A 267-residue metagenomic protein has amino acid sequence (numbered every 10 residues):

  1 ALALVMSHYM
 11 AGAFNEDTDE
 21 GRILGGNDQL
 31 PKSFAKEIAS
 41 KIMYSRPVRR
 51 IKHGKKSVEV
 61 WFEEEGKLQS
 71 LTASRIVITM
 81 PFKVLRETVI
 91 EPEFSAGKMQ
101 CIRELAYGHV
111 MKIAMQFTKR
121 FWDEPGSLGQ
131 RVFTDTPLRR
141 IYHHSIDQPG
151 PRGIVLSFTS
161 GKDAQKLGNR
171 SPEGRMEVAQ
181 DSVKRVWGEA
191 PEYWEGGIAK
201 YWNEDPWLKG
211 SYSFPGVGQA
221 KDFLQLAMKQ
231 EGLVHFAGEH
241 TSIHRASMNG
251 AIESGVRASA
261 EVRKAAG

Functional and structural regions predicted by a protein language model:
A1-E64, T72, T79, K83-V84 (+3 more regions): Active-site/ligand-binding neighborhood in enzyme catalytic cores
F14-E16, A96-K98, G161-D163: Flexible glycine/proline-enriched surface loops and loop-helix/loop-strand junctions
D19, G26, Q69, M111-I113 (+1 more regions): Glycine/small-residue-rich pyrophosphate-binding loop that anchors the diphosphate of NDP-sugar donors
F34, K67, I78-S127: Glycine-rich loop(s) and the adjacent beta-strand/alpha-helix scaffold that form part
R46-V48, E64-G66, F94, K119 (+1 more regions): Short, well-ordered turn and helix-capping elements at secondary-structure junctions
S57, E63, T79, E87-T88 (+3 more regions): Conserved flavin/dinucleotide-binding core of flavoenzymes
L71-A73, R131-V132: Generic detection of short hydrophobic beta-strand segments and adjacent strand-loop junctions
A73-S74, W194: Local beta-strand N-terminus motif with an aromatic residue
